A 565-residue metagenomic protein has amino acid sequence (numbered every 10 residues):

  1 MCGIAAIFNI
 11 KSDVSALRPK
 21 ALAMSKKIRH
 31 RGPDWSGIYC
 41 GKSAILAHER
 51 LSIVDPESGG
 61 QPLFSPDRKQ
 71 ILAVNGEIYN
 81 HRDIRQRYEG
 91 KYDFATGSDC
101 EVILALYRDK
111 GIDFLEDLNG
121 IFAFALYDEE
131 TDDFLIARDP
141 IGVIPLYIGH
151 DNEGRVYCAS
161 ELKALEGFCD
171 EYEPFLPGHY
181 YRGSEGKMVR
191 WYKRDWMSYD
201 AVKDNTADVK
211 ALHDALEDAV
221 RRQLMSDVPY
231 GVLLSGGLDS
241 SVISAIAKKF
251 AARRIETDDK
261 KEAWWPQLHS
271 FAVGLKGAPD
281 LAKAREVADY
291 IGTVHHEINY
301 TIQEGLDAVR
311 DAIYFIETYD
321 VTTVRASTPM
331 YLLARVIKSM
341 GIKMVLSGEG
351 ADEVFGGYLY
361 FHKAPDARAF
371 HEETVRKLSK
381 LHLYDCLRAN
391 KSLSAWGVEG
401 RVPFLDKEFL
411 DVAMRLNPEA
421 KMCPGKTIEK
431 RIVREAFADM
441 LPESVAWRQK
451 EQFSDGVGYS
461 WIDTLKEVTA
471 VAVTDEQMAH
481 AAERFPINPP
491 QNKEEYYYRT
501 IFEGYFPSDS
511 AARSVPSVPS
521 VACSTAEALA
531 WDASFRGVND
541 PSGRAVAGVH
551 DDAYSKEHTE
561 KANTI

Functional and structural regions predicted by a protein language model:
M1, S339-L346, P365, F370-I565: Adenosyl-5′-phosphate
M1-T318: Cysteine-centered catalytic environments shared across enzyme families
N9-S12, D214, S327, H382-L387: Short, motif-level signal for alpha-helix interfacial/capping segments enriched in acidic residues and aromatics/proline
L17, A95-D99, L118, D208-L212 (+10 more regions): Hydrophobic (often cysteine-bearing) scaffold residues that line and stabilize catalytic clefts of nucleotide/cofactor
L104-A105, S241-A245, Y331-R335, G356 (+1 more regions): Short, hydrophobic alpha-helix immediately C-terminal to the catalytic nucleophile
V273-A334, Y360-A369, K391-S392, R415-C423 (+1 more regions): ATP-dependent adenylate-handling ligase core
I342-D352, Y358: Short acidic/histidine-rich active-site segments
